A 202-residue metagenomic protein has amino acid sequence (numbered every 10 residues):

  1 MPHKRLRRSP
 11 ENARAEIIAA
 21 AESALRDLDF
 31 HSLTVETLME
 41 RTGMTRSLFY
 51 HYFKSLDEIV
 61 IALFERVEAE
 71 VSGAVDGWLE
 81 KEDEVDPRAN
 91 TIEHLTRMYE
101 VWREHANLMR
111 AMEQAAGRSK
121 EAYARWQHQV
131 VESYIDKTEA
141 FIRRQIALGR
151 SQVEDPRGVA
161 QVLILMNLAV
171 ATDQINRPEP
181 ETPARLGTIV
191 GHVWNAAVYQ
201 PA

Functional and structural regions predicted by a protein language model:
M1-N12, N176, A202: N-terminal intrinsically disordered/low-complexity leader segments
P10-E22, L38, L63-V75, T138: Generic hydrophobic, amphipathic alpha-helix propensity
E16, A20-D27, E70-K81, M166-D173: Solvent-exposed, amphipathic alpha-helical segments
E16, A24-E58, A62: Helix-turn-helix
A19, A62-R66, L165, A169 (+2 more regions): Short, residue-level hotspots on alpha-helical faces of the histone-fold and other alpha-helical interaction modules
D29-F30, D76-D83, Q114-G117, R143-R150 (+2 more regions): Short, flexible helix-adjacent loops and helix caps
A62, D76-E104, V159-L163, G187: Hydrophobic alpha-helical connector segments
A69-G77, V101-E104, A111-Q114, E121-A147 (+4 more regions): Amphipathic alpha-helical packing segments from all-alpha helical-bundle domains
